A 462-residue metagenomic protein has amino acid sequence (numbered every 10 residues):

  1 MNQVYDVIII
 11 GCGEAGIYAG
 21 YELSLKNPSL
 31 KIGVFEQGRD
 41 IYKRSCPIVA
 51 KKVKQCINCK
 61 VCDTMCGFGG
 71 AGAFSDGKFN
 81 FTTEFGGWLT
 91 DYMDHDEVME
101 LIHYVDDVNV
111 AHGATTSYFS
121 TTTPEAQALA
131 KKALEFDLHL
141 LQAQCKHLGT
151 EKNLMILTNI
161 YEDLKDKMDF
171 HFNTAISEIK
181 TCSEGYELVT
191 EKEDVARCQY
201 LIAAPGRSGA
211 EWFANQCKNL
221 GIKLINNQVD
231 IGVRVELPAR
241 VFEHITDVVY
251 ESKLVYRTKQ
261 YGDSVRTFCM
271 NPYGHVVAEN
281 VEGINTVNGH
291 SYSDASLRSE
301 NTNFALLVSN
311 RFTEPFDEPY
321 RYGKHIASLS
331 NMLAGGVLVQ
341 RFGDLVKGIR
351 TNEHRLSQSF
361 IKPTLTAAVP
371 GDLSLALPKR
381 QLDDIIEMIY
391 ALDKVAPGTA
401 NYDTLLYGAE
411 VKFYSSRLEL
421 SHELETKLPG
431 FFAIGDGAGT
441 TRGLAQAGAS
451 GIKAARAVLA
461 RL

Functional and structural regions predicted by a protein language model:
N2-T83, P124-Q127, K131-L462: Residues forming the flavin
G67-F119: Dinucleotide-binding Rossmann-like beta1-alpha1 core, especially the glycine-rich loop that anchors the ADP
